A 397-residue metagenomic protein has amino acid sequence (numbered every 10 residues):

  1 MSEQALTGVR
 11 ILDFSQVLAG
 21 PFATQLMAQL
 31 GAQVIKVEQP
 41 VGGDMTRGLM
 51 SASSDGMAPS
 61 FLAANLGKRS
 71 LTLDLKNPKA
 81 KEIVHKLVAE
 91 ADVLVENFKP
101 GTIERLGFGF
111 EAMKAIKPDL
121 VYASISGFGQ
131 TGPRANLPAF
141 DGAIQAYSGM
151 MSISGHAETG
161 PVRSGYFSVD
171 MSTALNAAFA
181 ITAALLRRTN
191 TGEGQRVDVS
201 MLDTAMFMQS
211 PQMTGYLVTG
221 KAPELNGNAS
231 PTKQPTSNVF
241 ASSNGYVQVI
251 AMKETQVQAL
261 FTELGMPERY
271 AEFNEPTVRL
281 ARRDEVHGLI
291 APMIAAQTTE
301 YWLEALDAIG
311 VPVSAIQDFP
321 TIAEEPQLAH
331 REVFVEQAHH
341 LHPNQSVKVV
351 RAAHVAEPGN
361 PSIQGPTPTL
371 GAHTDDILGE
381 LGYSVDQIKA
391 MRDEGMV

Functional and structural regions predicted by a protein language model:
M1-N190, L225, T369, D375-V397: N-terminal helix-loop segment corresponding to the beta1-alpha1 unit of nucleotide/adenylate-binding folds
M1-R10, P235, A241-S242, T321-V397: Terminal low-complexity tails and localization/encapsulation signals of metabolic enzymes
V34, D307-T321, S384-K389: Short, well-structured beta-strand/strand-turn elements
V41, F128-G129, M201-M206, N244-Y246 (+3 more regions): Glycine-rich beta-alpha junction loops
R47-M50, Y216-G227, E325-P343: Short, surface-exposed loop/helix-turn segments at secondary-structure junctions that function as lids/hinges flanking
V162-S172, G194-R196, L225-P231, P235-S237 (+3 more regions): A short glycine-threonine-serine/GTX helix/turn-capping micro-motif
A174-G194, F207-T219, F261-E268: Oxidoreductase and adenylate-handling cofactor-binding alpha/beta cores
P235-I309, V313: Aromatic-enriched alpha-helical interface/lid elements that frame and gate functional surfaces
